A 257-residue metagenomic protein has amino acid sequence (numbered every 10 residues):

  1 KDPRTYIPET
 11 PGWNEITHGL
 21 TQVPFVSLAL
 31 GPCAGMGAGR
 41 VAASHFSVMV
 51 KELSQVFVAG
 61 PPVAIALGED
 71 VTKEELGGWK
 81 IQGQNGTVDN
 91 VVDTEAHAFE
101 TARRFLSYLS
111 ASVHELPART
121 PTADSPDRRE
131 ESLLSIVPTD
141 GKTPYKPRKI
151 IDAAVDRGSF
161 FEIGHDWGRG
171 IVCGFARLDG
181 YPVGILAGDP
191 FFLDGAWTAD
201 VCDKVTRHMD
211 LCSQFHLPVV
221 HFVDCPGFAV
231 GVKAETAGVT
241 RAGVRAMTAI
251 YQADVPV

Functional and structural regions predicted by a protein language model:
K1-V257: Ligand-binding clefts of soluble mixed alpha/beta catalytic domains
